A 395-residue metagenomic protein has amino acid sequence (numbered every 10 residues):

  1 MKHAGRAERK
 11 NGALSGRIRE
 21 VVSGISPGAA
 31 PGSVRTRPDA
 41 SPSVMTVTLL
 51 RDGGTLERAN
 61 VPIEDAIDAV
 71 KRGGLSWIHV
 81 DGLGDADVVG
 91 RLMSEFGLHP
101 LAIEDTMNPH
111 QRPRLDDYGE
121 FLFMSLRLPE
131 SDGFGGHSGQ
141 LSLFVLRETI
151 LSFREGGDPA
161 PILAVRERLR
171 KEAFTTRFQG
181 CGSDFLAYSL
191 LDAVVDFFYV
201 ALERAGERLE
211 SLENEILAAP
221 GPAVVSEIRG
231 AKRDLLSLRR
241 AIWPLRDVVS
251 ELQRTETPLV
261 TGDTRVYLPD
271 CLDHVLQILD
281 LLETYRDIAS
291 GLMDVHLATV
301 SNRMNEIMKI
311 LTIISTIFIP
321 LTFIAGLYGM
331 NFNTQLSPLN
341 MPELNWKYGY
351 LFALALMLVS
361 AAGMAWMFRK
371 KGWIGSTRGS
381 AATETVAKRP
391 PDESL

Functional and structural regions predicted by a protein language model:
M1-T261, Y267-D270, H274-Q277, L281-T284 (+3 more regions): Peripheral, non-transmembrane regulatory/ligand-interaction domains of membrane transport proteins
L101, L276-I313: Membrane-interface, cytosolic juxtamembrane amphipathic helix immediately N-terminal to a transmembrane helix, enriched
Q253-R265, A289-V300: Long amphipathic alpha-helical coiled-coil segments
T299, L356-A362, P391-E393: Feature detects long, helix-prone N-terminal segments enriched in hydrophobes
T299, N331-T334, R369-S376: Transmembrane helix-loop junctions in multipass membrane proteins, especially transporters and channels
R303-S337, L354-A361: Bilayer-spanning, highly hydrophobic alpha-helical transmembrane segments
M341-M357: Membrane-interface transmembrane-helix boundary segments in multi-pass integral membrane proteins
G363-M367: Hydrophobic membrane-targeting alpha-helices
